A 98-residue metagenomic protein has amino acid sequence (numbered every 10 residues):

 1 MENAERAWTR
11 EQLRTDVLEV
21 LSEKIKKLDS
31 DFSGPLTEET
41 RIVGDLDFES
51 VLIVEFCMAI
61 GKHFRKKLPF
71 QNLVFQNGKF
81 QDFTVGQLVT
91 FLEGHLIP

Functional and structural regions predicted by a protein language model:
E2-M58, K62, K66-P98: Phosphopantetheine-dependent thiolation modules in NRPS/PKS and related acyl-activating systems
